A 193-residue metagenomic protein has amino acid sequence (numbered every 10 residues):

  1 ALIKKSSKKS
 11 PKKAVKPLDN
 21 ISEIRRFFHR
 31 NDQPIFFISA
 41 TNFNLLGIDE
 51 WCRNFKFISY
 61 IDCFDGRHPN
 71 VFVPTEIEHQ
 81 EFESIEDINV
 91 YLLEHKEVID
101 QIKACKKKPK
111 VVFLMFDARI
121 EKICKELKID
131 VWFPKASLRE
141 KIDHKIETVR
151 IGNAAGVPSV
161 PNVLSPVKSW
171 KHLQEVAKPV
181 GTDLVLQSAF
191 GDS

Functional and structural regions predicted by a protein language model:
A1-D143, E147, W170-H172: ATP-binding N-terminal substructure of ATP-dependent carboxylate-amine bond-forming enzymes
K135-S193: Active-site nucleotide/adenylate-binding loops and adjacent lid/helix of ATP-dependent enzymes
